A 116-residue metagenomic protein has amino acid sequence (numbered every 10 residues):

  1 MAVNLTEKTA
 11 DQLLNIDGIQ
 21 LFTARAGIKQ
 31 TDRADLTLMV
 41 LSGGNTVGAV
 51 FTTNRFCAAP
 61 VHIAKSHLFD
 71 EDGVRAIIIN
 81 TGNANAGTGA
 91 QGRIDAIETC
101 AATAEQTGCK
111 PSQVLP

Functional and structural regions predicted by a protein language model:
M1-N54: N-terminal amphipathic/basic leader segments beginning at the initiator methionine
Q30, H67-G73: Short glycine/proline-enriched loop/turn "hinge" motifs that connect secondary-structure elements and lie
R33-L36, A58, V74-A76: A common structural microfeature
L36-S42, K65-H67, I77-I78: Short beta-strand elements
G44-N45, L68, N83-A86: A short acidic, glycine/proline-enriched capping/turn motif at secondary-structure boundaries, especially helix N-cap
T46, F51-F69: Glycine-rich oxoanion-binding loops at beta->alpha junctions
I78-G108: Alpha-helical support elements that line or immediately flank enzyme active sites and cofactor-binding pockets
K110-Q113: Short acidic capping loops at alpha-helix termini that bridge into adjacent secondary structure
